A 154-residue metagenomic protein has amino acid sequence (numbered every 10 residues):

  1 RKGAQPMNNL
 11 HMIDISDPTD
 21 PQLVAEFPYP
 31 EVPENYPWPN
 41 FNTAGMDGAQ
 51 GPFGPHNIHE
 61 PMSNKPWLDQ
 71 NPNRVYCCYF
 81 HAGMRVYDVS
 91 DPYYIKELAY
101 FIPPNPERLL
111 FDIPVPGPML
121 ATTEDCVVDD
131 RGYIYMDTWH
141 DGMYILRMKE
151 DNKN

Functional and structural regions predicted by a protein language model:
R1-N154: Feature marking well-ordered beta-strand scaffolds used for ligand recognition
